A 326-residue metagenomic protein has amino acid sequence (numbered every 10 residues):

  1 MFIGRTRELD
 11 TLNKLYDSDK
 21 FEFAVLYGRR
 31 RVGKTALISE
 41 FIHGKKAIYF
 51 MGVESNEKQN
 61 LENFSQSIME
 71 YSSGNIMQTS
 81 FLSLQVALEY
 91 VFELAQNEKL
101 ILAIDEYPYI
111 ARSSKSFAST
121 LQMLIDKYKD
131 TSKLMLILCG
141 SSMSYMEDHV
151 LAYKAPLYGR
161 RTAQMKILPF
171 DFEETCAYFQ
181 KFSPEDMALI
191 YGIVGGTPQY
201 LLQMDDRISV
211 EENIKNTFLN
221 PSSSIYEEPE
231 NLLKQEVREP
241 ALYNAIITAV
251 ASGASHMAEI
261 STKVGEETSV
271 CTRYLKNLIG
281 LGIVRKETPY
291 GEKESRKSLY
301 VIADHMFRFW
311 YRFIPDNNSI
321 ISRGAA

Functional and structural regions predicted by a protein language model:
M1-A325: Phosphate-binding site recognition
